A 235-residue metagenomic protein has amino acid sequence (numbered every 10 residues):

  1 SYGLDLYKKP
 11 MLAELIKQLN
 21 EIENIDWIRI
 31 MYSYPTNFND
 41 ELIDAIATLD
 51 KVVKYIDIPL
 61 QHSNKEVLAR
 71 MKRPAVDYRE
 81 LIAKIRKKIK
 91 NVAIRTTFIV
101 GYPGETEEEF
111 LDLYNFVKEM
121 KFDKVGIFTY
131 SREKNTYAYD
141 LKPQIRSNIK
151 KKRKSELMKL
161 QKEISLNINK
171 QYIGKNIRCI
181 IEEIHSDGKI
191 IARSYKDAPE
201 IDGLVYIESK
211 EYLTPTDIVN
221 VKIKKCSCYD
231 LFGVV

Functional and structural regions predicted by a protein language model:
S1-K124, N135-I149: Conserved non-cysteine loop/helix-boundary elements of the Radical SAM core domain that shape
G126-S131: Internal alpha/beta loop-helix hairpins
D140-V235: Terminal RNA-binding accessory module
